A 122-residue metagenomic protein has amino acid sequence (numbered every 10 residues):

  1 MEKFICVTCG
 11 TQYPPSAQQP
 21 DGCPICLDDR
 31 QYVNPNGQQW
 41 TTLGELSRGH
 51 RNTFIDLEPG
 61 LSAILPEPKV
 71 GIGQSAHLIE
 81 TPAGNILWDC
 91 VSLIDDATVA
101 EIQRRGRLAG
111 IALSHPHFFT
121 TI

Functional and structural regions predicted by a protein language model:
C6-C9, C23-C26: Short cysteine-rich clusters marking metal-coordination/redox-active sites
G10-Q12, P68: Short polar catalytic/cofactor-binding loops
P14-P20, Q31-G37: Short Cys/His-rich "knuckle" micro-motifs
C23, I79, H115: Divalent metal-coordination and catalytic microenvironments
L27, V33-H50, S62-P68: N-terminal low-complexity or amphipathic/hydrophobic leaders
H50-V99: Conserved beta-strand hairpin/beta-sheet module of binuclear metal-dependent hydrolase folds, prominently
D95-I122: Active-site metal-binding motif and surrounding structural segment of the metallo-beta-lactamase
